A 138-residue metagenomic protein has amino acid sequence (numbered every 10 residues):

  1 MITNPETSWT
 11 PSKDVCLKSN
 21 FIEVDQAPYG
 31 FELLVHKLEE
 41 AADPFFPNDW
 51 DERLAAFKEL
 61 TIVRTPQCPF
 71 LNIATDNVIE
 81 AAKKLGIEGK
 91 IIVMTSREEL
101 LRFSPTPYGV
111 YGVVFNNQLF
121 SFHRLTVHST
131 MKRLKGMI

Functional and structural regions predicted by a protein language model:
M1-S8: Conserved GNAT acetyl-CoA-binding A-motif
N4, N20-L34: Conserved catalytic-core motifs of GNAT/GCN5-like acyltransferases
S12-L17, F21: Conserved active-site tyrosine of GNAT-family acetyltransferases
P28-W50: C-terminal "cap" of GNAT-fold acetyltransferases
N48-K84: Local sequence-structure signature of Cys/Sec-based thiol-disulfide redox active-site neighborhoods
G89-G109: Thioredoxin-like thiol-disulfide oxidoreductase module
F115-I138: Non-catalytic, surface beta->alpha helical segment in thiol-disulfide oxidoreductase systems
